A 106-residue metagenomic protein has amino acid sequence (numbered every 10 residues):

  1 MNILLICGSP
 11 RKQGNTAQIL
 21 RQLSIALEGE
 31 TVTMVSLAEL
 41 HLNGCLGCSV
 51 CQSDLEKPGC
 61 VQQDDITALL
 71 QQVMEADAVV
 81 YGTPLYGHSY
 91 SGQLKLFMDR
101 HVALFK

Functional and structural regions predicted by a protein language model:
M1-L104: N-terminal beta1-alpha1-beta2 submodule of the flavodoxin-like/Rossmannoid cofactor-binding fold
